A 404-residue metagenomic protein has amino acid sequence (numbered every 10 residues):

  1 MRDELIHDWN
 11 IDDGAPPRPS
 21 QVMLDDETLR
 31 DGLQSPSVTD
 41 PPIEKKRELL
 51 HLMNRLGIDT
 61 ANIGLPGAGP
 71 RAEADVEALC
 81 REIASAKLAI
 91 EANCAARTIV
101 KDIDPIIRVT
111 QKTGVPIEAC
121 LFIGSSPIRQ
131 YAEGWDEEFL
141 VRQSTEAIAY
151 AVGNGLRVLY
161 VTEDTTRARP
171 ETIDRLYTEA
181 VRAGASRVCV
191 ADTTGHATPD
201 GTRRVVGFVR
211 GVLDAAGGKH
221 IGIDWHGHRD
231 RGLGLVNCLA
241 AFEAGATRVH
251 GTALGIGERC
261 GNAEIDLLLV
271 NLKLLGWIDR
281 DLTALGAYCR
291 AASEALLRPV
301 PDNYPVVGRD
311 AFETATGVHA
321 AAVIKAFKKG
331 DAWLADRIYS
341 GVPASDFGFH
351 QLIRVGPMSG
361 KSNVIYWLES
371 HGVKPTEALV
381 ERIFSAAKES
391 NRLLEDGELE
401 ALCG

Functional and structural regions predicted by a protein language model:
M1-R30, I278-G404: A mid-to-C-terminal "edge-of-domain" accessory segment
M1-T98, V355, S359, S370 (+1 more regions): N-terminal capping/small domains of soluble enzymes
P19, L24, S35-T60, V76-K87 (+2 more regions): Alpha/beta enzyme core
L29, L65-P66, A95-T98, F122-S126 (+5 more regions): Short, ordered loop/turn segments at secondary-structure junctions
D31, I63, I123, T194 (+9 more regions): Short glycine-rich loop/turn motifs that provide flexible caps or phosphate-binding loops at active sites
P41-E44, E48, P70-A74, K101 (+14 more regions): Conserved active-site and cofactor/substrate-binding residues in soluble primary-metabolism enzymes
L56, E82-A86, V109-T113, A147-Y150 (+10 more regions): Change "in soluble alpha/beta enzymes" to "in soluble alpha/beta proteins
A197-G330: Catalytic alpha/beta core domains of metabolic enzymes, predominantly
